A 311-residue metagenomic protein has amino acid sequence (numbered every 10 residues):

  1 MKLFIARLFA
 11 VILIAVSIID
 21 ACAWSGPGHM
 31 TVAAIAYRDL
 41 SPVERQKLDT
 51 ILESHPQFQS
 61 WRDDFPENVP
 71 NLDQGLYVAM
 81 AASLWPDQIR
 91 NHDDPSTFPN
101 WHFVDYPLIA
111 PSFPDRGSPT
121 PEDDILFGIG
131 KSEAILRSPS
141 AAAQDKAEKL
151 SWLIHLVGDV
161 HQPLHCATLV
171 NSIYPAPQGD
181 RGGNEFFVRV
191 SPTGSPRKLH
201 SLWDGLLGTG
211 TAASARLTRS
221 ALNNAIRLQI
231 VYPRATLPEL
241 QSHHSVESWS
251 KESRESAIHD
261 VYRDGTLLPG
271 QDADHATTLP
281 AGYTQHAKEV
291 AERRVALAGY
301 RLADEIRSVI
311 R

Functional and structural regions predicted by a protein language model:
M1-R7: Positively charged n-region of N-terminal signal peptides that target proteins for export
R7-D20: Bacterial N-terminal signal peptides
C22-L156, P163, T168-R311: N-terminal, motif-rich segments that launch catalysis or mediate targeting to/interaction with membranes, typified by
